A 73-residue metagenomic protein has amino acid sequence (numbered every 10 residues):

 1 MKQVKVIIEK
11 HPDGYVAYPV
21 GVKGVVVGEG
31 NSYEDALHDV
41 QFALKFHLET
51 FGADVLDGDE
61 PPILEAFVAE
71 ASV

Functional and structural regions predicted by a protein language model:
M1-V4, E34, H38-V73: Short, charged, surface-exposed hinge/linker loops at domain edges that act as mobile lids or interdomain connectors
I7-G24: Short aromatic-glycine-(Arg/Gly/Cys) micro-motifs in beta-strand/loop hairpins
G14, G28-G30, G52: Glycine-centered flexibility motif
G24-E34: A short, exposed loop/beta-hairpin motif centered on an aromatic-Gly-Thr core
